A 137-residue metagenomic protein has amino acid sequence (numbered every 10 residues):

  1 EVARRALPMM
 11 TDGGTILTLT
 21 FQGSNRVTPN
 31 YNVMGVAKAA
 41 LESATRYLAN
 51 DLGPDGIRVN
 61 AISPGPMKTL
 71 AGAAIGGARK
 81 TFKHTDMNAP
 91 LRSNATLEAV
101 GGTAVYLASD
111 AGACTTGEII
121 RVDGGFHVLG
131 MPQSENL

Functional and structural regions predicted by a protein language model:
E1-A6, M10, A44-T45, T103 (+1 more regions): Hydrophobic positions on the long internal alpha-helix of Rossmann-like NAD(P)-dependent oxidoreductase domains
A3, P29, A37, N60 (+2 more regions): Short alpha-helix in the Rossmann-fold core of NAD(P)-dependent oxidoreductases
A3, T15-F21, R58-S63, P90 (+2 more regions): Structural signature of the Rossmann-like NAD(P)-dependent dehydrogenase/reductase core
P8-M9, N50-P54, A113: Alpha-helical segment proximal to the catalytic Tyr-Lys
L17-A40, T45-P54, P66-M67: Catalytic loop of short-chain dehydrogenase/reductase
N30, P54, P64-A89, L129-L137: A glycine/serine/threonine-rich, flexible loop-to-helix segment that serves as the NAD(P) cofactor-binding "lid"
A61, K80-T115, V122-G124: C-terminal helical subdomain
